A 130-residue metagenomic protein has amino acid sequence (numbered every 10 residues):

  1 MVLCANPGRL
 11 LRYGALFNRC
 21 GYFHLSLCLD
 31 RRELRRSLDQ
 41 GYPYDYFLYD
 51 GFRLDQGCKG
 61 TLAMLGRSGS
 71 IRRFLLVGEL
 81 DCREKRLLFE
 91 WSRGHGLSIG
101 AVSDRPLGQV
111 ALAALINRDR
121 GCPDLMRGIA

Functional and structural regions predicted by a protein language model:
M1-G8, Y13-F17, L25, F47: Conserved acidic segment of CheY-like receiver
A15-C20, W91: Alpha-helical interaction/dimerization surfaces of two-component signaling modules
L25, R73-F74: Hydrophobic/aromatic residues located in beta-strands of well-ordered beta-sheets within soluble catalytic
S26-L27, V102: A structural preference for short, hydrophobic beta-strand core positions in alpha/beta folds
L27-Y46: Acidic, metal-coordinating helix/loop segments flanking the phosphotransfer/catalytic sites of two-component signaling
E33-S37, G57, A111: Short acidic active-site motifs
Y44-R72, G78-L87: Conserved phosphotransfer microenvironments
L75-R83, F89-L125, I129: Output/docking surface of receiver
